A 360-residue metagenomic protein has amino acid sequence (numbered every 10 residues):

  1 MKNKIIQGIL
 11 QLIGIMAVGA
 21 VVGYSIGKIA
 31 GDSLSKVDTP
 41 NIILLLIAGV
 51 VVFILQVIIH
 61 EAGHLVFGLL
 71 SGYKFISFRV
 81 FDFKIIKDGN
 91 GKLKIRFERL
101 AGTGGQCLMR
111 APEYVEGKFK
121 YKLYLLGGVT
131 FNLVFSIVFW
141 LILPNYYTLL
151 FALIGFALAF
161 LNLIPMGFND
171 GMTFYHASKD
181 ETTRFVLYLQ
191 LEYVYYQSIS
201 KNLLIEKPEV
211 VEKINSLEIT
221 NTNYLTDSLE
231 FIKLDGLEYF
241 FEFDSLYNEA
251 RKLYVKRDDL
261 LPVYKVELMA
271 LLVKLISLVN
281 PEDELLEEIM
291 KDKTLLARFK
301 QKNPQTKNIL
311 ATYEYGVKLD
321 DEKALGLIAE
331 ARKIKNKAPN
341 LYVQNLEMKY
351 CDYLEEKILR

Functional and structural regions predicted by a protein language model:
M1-G49: Topogenic membrane-insertion module of multi-pass membrane proteins
D38-I58, Y147-F160: Membrane-embedded alpha-helical segments that form the functional core of polytopic membrane enzymes, especially those
A48-P112: Small-residue-rich helix-interface/hinge motifs
G105, R110-S200: Hydrophobic transmembrane alpha-helical segments that form the core helix bundle of multi-pass membrane enzymes
I205-I219, E242-R257, P281-R298, D320-K333 (+1 more regions): Alpha-helical repeat scaffolds
I232, G236, A270-V273, N308-G316 (+1 more regions): "A position-specific structural signal for the A-helix of alpha-solenoid helical repeats
D235-F241, D258-K300, Q305-K307, G316: Alpha-helical adaptor scaffolds
E330, I334-R360: Terminal, low-structured helical/coil segments at or just beyond the last alpha-helical repeat
